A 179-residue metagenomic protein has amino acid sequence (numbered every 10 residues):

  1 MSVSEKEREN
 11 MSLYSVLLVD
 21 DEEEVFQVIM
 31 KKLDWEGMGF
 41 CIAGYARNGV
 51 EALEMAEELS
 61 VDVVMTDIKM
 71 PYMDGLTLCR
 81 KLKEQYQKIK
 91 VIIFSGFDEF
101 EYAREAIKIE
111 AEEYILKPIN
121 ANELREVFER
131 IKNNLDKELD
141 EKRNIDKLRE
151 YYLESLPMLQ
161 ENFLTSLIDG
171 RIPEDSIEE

Functional and structural regions predicted by a protein language model:
D20, D67: Active-site residues of response regulator receiver
E23-G44: Two-component/phosphorelay signaling modules centered on CheY-like receiver
Y45-V63: Acidic, metal-coordinating helix/loop segments flanking the phosphotransfer/catalytic sites of two-component signaling
N48-E51, D74-T77, S95: Acidic catalytic/metal-coordinating carboxylates
E54, L76-Q87: Short amphipathic alpha-helix used as the core "switch/output" element in two-component signaling
M70: Receiver (REC) domain active-site loop signature in two-component systems and cognate sites in sensor histidine kinases
I119-E179: Interdomain helical linkers/hinges and coiled-coil/dimerization scaffolds that transmit conformational signals
